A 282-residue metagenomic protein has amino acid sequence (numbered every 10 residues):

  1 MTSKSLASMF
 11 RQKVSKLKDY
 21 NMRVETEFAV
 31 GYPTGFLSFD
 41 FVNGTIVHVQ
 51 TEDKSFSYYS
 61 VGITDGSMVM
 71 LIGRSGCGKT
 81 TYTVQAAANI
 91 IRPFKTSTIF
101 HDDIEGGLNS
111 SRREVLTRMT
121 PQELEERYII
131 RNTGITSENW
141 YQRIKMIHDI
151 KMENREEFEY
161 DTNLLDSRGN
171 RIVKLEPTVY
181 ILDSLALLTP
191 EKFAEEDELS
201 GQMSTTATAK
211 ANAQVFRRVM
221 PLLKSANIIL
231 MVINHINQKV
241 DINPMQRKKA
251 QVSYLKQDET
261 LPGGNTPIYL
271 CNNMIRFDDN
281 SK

Functional and structural regions predicted by a protein language model:
T2-E125, S137-D149, E153-F158: The Walker A/P-loop phosphate-binding site
V42-V49, A86-F94, V115-T120, M146-N154 (+5 more regions): Conserved, well-folded catalytic cores of nucleic-acid-processing and energy-transducing macromolecular machines
Y59, I135-N227: Phosphate-binding/switch loop-helix module in NTP-utilizing enzymes
M68-M70, T98, P177-I181, I229: Residue-level preference for the first positions of well-ordered beta-strands
C77, E105-N109, G134-W140, L185-L188 (+3 more regions): Conserved nucleotide-binding/hydrolysis micro-motifs of P-loop NTPases
D102, E125-I129, L185-A186, K192-A194: Intrinsically disordered, low-complexity linker/loop segments enriched in Gly/Pro and charged/polar residues
L116-R127, E196-T205, Q251-V252, K256-G263: A short alpha->loop->secondary-structure connector
T205-K282: Phosphate-binding/switch region of NTP-binding enzymes
